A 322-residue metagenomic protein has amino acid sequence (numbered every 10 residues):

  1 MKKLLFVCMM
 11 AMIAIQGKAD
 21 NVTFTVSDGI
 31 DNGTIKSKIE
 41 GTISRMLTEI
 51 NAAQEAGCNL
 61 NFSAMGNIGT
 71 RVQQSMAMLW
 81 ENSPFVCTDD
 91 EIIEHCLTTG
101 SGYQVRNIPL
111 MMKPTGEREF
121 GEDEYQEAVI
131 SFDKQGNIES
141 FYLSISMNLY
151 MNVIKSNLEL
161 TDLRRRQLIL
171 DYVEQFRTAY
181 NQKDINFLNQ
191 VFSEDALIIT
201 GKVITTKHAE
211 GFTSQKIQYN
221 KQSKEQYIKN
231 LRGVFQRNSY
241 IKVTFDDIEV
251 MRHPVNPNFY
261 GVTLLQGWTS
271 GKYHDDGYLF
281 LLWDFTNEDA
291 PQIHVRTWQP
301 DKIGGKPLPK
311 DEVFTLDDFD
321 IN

Functional and structural regions predicted by a protein language model:
L4-I13: Sec-dependent N-terminal signal peptides
A19-E55, N137-Q182, N186, Q190: Short, low-complexity N-terminal intrinsically disordered segments enriched in polar/charged residues
D20, D28, T70-S131, G211-D275: Surface-exposed, charged secondary-structure patches
E40-N82, K183-H208: Short, well-ordered alpha-helical segments enriched in acidic and aromatic residues
M112, I145, F192-D195, K202-V203 (+1 more regions): A mature extracytoplasmic/lumenal domain signature
E117-R164, P257-G261, G271-N322: Short beta-strand edge/turn micro-motifs at domain boundaries
I169-E225: Conserved, compact domain cores that house catalytic/ligand-binding motifs in diverse enzymes and effector modules
